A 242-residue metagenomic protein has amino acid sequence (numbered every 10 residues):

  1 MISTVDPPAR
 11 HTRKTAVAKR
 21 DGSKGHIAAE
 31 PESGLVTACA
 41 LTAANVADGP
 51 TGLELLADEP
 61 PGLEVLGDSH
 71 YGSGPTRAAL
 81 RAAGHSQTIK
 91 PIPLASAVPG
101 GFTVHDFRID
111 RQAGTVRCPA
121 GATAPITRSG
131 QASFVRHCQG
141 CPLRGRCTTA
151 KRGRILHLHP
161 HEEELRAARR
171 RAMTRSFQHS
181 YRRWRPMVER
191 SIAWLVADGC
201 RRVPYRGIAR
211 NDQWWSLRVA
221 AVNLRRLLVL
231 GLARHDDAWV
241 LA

Functional and structural regions predicted by a protein language model:
M1-A242: Anion-binding and metal-coordination hotspots
